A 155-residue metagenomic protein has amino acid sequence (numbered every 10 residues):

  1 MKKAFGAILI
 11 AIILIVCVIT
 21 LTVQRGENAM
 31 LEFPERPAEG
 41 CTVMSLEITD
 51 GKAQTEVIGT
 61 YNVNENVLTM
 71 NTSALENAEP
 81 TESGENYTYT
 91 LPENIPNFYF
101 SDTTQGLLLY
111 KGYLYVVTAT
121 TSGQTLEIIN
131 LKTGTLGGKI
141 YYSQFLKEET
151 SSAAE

Functional and structural regions predicted by a protein language model:
A4, I12-C41, V57-T60, N64: Sequence/structural signature of beta-propeller modules and their immediately flanking N-terminal secretory/stalk
G40-L46, K52-I58, E65-E76, S122-N130: Structural motif
A53-T55, Y89, T133-L136: Residue-level signal for glycine
Y61, M70-D102: Flexible internal linker/loop segments at domain or repeat junctions
I95-T103, L136-E155: Conserved blade-ending motifs and adjacent loop-strand segments that build the rim/top face of beta-propeller domains
K111-Y113: Short coil/turn segments that connect the beta-strands within blades of beta-propeller domains
